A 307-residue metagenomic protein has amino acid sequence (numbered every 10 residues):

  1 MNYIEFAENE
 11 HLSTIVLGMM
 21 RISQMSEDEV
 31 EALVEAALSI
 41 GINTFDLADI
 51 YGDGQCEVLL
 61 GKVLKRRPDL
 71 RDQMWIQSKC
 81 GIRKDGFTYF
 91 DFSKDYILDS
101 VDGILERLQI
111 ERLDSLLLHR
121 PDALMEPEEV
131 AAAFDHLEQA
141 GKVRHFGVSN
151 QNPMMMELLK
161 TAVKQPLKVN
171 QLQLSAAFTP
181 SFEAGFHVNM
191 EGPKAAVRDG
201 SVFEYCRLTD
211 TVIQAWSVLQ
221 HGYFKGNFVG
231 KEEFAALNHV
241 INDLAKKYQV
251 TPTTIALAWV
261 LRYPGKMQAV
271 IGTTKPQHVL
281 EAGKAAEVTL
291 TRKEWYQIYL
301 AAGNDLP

Functional and structural regions predicted by a protein language model:
M1-M74, Q139, G222: N-terminal binding-site loop/beta-alpha segment at the start of enzyme catalytic domains that lines or forms
L12, I42, I110-L113, V143 (+1 more regions): A structural motif
L17, L47, S78, S115-L118 (+4 more regions): Conserved beta-strand positions
G18-D28, R83-D95, L124: Active-site mouth loops of central-metabolism enzymes
M25-A37, F92-L108, M154-E157: Short, acidic/polar
R67, R71-K94, H119-R120: Structural motif corresponding to the early beta-alpha repeats
L105-E126: Active-site groove signature of glycoside hydrolases
M125-P307: Beta/alpha (TIM)-barrel catalytic core signal, keyed to glycine-rich beta->alpha loops juxtaposed to Asp/Glu that bind
